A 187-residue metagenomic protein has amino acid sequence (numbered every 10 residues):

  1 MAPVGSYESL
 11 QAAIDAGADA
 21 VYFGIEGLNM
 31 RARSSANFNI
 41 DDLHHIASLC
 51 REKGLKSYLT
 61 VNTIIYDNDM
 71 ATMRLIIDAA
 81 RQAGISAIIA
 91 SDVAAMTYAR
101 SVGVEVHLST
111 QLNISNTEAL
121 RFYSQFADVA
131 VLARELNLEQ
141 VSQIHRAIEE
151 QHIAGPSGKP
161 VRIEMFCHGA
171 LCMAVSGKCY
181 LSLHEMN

Functional and structural regions predicted by a protein language model:
M1-I114, E118, E139-V141, H145-N187: Active-site pocket-lining/capping segments in soluble small-molecule metabolic enzymes
A127: A conserved catalytic-loop motif detector
A130-V131: Acidic, glycine-enriched active-site microenvironments
